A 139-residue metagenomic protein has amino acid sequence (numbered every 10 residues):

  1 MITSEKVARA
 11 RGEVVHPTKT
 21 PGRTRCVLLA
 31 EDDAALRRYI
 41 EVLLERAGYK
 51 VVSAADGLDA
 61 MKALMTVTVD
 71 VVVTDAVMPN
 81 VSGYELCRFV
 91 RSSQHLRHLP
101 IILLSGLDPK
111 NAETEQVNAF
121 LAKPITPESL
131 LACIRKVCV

Functional and structural regions predicted by a protein language model:
M1-C26, E128-V139: Non-catalytic signal-transmission and effector/linker regions of two-component phosphorelay proteins
E31: Conserved acidic carboxylate
R38-R46: Charged docking surfaces used in two-component/phosphorelay signaling
S53-V71: Acidic, metal-coordinating helix/loop segments flanking the phosphotransfer/catalytic sites of two-component signaling
D75, K123: A Lys-centered signature of the CheY-like receiver
M78: Receiver (REC) domain active-site loop signature in two-component systems and cognate sites in sensor histidine kinases
L104-S105: Hydrophobic/aromatic residues positioned on beta-strands within the core alpha/beta folds
